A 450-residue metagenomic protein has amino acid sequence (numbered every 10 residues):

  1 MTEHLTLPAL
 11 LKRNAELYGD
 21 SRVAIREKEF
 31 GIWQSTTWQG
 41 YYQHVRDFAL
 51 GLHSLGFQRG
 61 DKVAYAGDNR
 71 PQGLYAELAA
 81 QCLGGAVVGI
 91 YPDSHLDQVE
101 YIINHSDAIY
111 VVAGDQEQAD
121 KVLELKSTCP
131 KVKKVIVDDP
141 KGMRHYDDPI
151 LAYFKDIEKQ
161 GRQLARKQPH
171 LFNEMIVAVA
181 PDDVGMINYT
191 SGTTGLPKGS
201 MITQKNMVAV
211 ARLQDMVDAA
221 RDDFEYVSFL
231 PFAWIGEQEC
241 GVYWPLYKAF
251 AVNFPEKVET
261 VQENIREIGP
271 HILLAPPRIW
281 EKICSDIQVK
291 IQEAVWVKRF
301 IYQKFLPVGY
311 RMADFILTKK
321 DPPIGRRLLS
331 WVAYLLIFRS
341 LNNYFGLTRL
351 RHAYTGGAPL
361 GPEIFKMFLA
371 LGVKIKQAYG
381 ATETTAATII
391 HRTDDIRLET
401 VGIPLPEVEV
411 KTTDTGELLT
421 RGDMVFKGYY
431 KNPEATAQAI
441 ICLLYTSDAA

Functional and structural regions predicted by a protein language model:
L11-T36, M143: AMP-dependent adenylate-forming
G19, A152, R162-Y189, L196 (+1 more regions): Conserved pre-ATP/AMP-binding loop-to-beta segment of ANL
A24-L78, H95-E100, Y153-E158, Q204: Conserved AMP-binding/adenylate-forming core of the ANL superfamily
F30, E117-A180, I287-S340: ANL superfamily adenylate-forming
S35-Q39, V177, G185-A211: Conserved AMP-binding A3 loop
T190, Y445-A450: Conserved small/polar residues in nucleotide/adenosyl-binding loops
V208-S228, F232-W331, L335-F338, R349: Conserved AMP-binding/adenylation subdomain of ANL enzymes
L329, A333-S447: Conserved AMP-binding/adenylate-forming
